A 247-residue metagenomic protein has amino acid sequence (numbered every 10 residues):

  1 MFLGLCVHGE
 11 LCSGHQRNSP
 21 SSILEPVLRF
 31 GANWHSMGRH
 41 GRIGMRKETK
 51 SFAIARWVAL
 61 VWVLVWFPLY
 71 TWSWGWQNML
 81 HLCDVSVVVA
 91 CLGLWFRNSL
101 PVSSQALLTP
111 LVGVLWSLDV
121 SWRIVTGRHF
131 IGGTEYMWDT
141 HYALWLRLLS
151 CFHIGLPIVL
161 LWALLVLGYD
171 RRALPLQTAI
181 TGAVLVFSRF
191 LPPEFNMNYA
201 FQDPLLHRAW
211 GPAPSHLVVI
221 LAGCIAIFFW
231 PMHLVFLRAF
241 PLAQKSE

Functional and structural regions predicted by a protein language model:
V7-G9, Q16, G41: Short hydrophobic alpha-helical segments enriched in small aliphatic residues
G44-V58: N-terminal membrane topogenic signal
V61-P68, T109-S121, I180-P192: Aromatic-anchored segments of alpha-helical transmembrane domains
P68-W76: Short, hydrophobic transmembrane alpha-helix segments
N78, L82, S86-G133: Hydrophobic/aromatic-rich structural module bridging two neighboring secondary-structure elements via a short loop
S86-W95, C151-A163, I220-L234: Hydrophobic cores of alpha-helical transmembrane segments in multi-pass inner/ER membrane proteins, independent
L107, L118-I180: Membrane-proximal helix-loop-helix units in multi-pass membrane proteins
L191-F229: Membrane-interface transmembrane-helix boundary segments in multi-pass integral membrane proteins
